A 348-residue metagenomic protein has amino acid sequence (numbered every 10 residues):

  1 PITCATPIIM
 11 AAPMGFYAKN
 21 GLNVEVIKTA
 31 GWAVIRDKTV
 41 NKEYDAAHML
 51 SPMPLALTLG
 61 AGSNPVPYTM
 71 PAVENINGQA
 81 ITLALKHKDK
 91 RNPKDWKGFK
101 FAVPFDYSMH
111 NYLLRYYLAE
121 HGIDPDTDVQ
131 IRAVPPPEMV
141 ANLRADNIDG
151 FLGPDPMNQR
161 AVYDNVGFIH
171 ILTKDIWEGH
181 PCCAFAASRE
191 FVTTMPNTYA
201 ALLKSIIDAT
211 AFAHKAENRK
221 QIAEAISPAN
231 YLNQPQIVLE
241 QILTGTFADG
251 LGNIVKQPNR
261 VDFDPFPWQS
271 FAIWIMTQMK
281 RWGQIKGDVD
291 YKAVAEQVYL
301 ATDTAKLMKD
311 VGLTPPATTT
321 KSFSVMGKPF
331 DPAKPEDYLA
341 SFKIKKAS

Functional and structural regions predicted by a protein language model:
P1-D126, Q130-A133, N142-A161, N165-G179 (+1 more regions): Short, glycine-/small- and polar/acidic-enriched structural segments that line small-molecule recognition paths
A12, V34, K38, M109-L113 (+10 more regions): Extracytoplasmic/secreted proteins, especially bacterial periplasmic and envelope-associated proteins
I81-T82, A184-A187, F191-V192: Short glycine- and hydrophobic/aromatic-rich loop-to-beta-strand nucleating segment in the catalytic cores
A84, L172, S188, E296-T304: Helix N-cap / beta->alpha transition motif
G179-H180, Q221: Short gly/pro-enriched beta-turn/loop segments at secondary-structure junctions
T194-Y299: Secondary-structure end/capping motifs
I273-S348: Conserved C-terminal helix/tail region of periplasmic/extracytoplasmic solute-binding proteins
